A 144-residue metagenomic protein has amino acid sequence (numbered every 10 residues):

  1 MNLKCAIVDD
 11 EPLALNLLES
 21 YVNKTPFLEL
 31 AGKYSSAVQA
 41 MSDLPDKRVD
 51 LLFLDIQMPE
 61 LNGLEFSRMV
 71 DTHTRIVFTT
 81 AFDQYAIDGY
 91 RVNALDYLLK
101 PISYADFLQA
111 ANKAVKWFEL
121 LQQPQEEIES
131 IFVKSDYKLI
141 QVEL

Functional and structural regions predicted by a protein language model:
M1-K4: Non-catalytic signal-transmission and effector/linker regions of two-component phosphorelay proteins
E11, S103, D136-K138: Short beta->alpha junction loops/turns
E11-G32: Two-component/phosphorelay signaling modules centered on CheY-like receiver
L13, K24, A37-Q123: CheY-like receiver
S20, P26, Y90, A94 (+2 more regions): Short, functionally important structural connectors and interaction interfaces within domains
Y34-S36, Q57, S130-K134: Short gly/ser/thr-rich secondary-structure transition/capping motifs
V115-L144: Conserved binding/recognition cores within well-folded domains
